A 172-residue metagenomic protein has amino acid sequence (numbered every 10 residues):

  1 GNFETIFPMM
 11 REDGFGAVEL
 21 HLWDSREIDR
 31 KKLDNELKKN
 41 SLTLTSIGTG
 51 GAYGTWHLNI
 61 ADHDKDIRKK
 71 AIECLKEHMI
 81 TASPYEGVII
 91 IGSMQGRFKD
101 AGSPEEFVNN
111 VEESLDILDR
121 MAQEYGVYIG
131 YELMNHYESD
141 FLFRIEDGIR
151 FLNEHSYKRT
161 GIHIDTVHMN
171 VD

Functional and structural regions predicted by a protein language model:
G1, L20-K32, F98-D100, H136-L142 (+1 more regions): Acidic-and-aromatic substrate-binding clefts and catalytic sites of carbohydrate-active enzymes
G1-S83, D116, Y157: N-terminal pre-domain/capping segments
L20-D24, S46-G51, I91-M94, Y131-N135 (+1 more regions): A cross-domain feature marking catalytic cores of carbohydrate-active enzymes and several ubiquitous metabolic/repair
A61-G161, V171: Active-site acidic/histidine proton-transfer and metal-coordination neighborhood in alpha/beta enzyme cores
